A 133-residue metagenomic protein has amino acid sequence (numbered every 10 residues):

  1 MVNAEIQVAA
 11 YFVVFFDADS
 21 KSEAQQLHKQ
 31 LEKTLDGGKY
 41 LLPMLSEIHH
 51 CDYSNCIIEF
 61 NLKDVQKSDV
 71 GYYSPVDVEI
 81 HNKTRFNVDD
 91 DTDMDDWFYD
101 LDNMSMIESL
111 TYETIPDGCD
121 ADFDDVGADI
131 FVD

Functional and structural regions predicted by a protein language model:
M1-K21: Short, extreme N-terminal segment that most often corresponds to the first beta-strand
A4, L27-H28: Short, hydrophobic/aromatic beta-strand segments
A24: Short amphipathic alpha-helices within nucleic acid-binding modules
H28-D133: Acidic, low-complexity intrinsically disordered segments
